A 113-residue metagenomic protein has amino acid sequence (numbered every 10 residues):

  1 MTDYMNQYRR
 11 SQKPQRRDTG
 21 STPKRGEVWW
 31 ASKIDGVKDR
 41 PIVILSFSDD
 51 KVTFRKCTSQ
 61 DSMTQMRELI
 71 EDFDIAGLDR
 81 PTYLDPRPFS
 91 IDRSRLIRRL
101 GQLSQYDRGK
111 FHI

Functional and structural regions predicted by a protein language model:
M1-M5, F73-I113: C-terminal terminal-subdomain/extension
M1-R16: Compositionally biased, charged N-terminal/linker segments
T22-P23: Short, well-ordered loop/turn sites that connect or cap secondary structure elements
K33, V37-A76: Compact nucleic-acid interaction/catalytic patches
